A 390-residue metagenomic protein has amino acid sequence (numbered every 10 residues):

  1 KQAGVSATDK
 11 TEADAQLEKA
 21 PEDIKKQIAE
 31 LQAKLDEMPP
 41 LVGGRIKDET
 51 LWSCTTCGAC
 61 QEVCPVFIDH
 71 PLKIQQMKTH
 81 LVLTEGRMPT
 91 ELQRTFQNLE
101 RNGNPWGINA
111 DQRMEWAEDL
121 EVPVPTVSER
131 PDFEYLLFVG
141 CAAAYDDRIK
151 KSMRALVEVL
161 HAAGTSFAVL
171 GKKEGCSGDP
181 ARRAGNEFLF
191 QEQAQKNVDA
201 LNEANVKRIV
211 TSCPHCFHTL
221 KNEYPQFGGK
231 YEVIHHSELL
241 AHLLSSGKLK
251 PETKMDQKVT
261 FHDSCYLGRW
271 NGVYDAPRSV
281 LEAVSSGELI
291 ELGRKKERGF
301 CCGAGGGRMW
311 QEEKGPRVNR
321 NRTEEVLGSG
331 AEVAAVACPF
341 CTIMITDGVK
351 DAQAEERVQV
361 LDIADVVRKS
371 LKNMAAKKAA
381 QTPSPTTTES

Functional and structural regions predicted by a protein language model:
K1-Y224, L243, P385-S390: Iron-sulfur-cluster electron-transfer modules
V139-H235, A241, Y266-S390: Cofactor-cradling patches in redox/metallo enzymes
L244-K250: Distinct, well-ordered alpha-helical segments
P251-M255, S329: Short, conserved loop/helix-junction motifs that constitute active-site signature segments in enzyme catalytic cores
F261: Hydrophobic alpha-helical positions that pack around
